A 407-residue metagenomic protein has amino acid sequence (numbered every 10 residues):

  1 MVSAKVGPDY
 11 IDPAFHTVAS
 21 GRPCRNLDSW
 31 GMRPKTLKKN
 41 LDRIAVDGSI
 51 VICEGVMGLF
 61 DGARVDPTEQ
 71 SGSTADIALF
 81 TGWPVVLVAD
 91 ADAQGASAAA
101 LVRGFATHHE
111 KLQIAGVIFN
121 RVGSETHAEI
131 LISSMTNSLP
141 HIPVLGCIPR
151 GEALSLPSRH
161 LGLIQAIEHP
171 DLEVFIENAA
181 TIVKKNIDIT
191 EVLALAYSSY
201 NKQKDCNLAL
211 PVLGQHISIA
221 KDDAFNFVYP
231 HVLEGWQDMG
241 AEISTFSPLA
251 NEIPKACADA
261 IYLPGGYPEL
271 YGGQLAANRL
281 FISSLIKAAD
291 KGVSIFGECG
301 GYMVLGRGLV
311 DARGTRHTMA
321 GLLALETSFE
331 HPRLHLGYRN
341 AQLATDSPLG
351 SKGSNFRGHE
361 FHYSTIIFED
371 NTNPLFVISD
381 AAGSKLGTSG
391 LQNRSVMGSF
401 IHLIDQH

Functional and structural regions predicted by a protein language model:
M1-T81, V85, A89-G116, E125-E129: ATP-dependent carboxylate-amine ligase catalytic core
K5-V6, I142-E152, E242-A250: Beta-strand->loop->alpha-helix junctions that form or flank phosphate-binding loops in nucleotide-handling enzymes
I52-E54, V86, I118, S218 (+2 more regions): Structural motif
A78, K185, P211-L213, F225-D238 (+3 more regions): C-terminal and late-domain segments of enzyme folds
W83, I142, D290-S294: A short helix->loop->beta-strand "cap" motif at the edges of active sites that frequently abuts
G95-A209: Internal gly/pro-rich beta-alpha loop/helix module that stabilizes soluble enzyme cofactors or their anionic handles
Q215-A288: Phosphate-binding active sites in nucleotide-utilizing proteins
P268-P348: Cysteine-nucleophile active-site neighborhood
